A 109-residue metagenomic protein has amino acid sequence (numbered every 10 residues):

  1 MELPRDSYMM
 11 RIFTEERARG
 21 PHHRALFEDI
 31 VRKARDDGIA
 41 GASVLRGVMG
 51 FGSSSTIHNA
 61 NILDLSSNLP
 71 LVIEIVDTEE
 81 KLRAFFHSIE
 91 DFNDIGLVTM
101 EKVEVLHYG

Functional and structural regions predicted by a protein language model:
M1-G109: Positively charged, small/polar-rich N-terminal and surface patches that mediate targeting and assembly and bind
